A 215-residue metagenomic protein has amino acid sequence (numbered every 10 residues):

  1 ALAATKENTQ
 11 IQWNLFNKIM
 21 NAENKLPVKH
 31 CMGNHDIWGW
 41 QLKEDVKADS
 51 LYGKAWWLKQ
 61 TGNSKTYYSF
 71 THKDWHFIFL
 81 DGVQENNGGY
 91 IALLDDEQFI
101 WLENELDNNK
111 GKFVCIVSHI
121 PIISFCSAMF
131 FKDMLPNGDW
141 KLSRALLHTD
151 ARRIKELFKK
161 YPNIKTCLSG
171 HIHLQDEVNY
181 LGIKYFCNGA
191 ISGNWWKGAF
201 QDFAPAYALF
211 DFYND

Functional and structural regions predicted by a protein language model:
A1, N109-F130: Short acidic, glycine-rich surface-loop motifs adjacent to enzyme active sites
T5-F113, L135-L142, R153-T166, L174 (+1 more regions): Extended active-site neighborhood of metal-dependent phosphoesterases/phosphodiesterases
V117-I122, C167-Q175: Histidine-centered catalytic micro-motifs
S124-H148: Flexible internal linker/loop segments at domain or repeat junctions
